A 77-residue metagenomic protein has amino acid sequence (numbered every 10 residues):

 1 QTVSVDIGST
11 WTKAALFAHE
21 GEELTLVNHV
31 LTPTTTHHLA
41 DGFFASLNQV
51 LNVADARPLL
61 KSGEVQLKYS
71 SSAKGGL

Functional and structural regions predicted by a protein language model:
Q1-L77: N-terminally biased helix-coil "hinge/interface" segments that flank
